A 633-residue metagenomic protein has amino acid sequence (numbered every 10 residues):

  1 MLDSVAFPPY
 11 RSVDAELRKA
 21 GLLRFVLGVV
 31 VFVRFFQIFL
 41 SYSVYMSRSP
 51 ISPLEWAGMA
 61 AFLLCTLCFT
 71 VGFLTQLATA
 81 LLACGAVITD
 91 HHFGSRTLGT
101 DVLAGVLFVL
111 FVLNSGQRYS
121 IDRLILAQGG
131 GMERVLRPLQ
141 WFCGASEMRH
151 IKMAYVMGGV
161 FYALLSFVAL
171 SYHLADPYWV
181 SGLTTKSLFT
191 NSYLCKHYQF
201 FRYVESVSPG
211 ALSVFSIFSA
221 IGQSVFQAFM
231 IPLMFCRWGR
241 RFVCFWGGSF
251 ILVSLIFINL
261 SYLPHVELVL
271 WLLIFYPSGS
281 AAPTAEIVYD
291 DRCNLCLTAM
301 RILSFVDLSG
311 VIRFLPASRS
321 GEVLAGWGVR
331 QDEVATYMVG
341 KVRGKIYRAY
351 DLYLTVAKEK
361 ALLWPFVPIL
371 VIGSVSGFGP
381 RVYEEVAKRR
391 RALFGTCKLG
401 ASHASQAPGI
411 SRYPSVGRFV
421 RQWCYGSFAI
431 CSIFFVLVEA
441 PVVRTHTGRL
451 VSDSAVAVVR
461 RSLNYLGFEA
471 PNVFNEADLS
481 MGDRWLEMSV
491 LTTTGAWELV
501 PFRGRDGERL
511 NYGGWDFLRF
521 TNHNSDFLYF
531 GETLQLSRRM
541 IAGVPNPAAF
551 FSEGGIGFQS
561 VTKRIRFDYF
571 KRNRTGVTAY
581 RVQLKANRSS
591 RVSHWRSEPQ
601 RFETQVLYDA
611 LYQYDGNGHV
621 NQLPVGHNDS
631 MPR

Functional and structural regions predicted by a protein language model:
M1-A325, Q331-E333, A392-R633: Alpha-helical membrane-anchoring segments
S318-S415: Thiol/selenol-based redox catalytic cores and closely related redox-interacting motifs
